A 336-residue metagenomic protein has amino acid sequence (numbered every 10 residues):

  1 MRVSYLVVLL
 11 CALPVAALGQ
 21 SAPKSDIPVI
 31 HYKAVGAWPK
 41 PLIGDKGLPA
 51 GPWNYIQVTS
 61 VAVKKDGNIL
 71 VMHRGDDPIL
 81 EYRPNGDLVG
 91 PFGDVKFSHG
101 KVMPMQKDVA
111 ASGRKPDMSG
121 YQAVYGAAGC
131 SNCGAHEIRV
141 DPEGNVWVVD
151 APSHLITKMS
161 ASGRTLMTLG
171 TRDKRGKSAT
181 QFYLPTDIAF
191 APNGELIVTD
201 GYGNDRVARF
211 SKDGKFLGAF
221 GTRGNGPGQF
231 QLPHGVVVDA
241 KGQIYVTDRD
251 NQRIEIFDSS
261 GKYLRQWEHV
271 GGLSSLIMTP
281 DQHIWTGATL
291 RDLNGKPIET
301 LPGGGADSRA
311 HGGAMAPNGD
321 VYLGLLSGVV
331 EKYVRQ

Functional and structural regions predicted by a protein language model:
Y5-A16: Bacterial N-terminal signal peptides
Q20-Q336: Eukaryotic scaffold repeat domains enriched in small/polar residues
